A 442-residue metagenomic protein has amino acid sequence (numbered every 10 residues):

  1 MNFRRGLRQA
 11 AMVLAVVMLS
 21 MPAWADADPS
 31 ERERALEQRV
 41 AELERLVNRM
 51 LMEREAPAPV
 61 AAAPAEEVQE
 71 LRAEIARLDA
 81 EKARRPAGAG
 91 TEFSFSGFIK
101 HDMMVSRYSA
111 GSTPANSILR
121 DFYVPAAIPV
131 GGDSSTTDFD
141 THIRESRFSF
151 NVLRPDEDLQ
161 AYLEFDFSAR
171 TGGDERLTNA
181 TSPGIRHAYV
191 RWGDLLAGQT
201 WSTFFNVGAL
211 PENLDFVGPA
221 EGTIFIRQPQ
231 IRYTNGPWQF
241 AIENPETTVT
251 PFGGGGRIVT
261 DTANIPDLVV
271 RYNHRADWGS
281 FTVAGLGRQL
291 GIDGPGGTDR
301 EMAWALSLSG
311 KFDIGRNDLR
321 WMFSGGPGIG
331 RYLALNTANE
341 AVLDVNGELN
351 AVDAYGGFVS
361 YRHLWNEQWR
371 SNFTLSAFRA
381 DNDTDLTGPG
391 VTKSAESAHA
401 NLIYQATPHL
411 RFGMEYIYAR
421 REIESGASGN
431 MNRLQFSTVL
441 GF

Functional and structural regions predicted by a protein language model:
N2-A11: Bacterial N-terminal signal peptides that target proteins for export
A10-S20: Bacterial N-terminal signal peptides
A25-P114: N-terminal periplasmic/intermembrane-space "pro-region" immediately following the signal or transit peptide
P86-D121, P125-V249, T262-I265, V269-R275 (+3 more regions): Outer membrane beta-barrel
S109-T113, E175, A209, T250-F252 (+4 more regions): Outer-membrane beta-barrel and related beta-rich outer-membrane complex signature in Gram-negative bacteria
T137-D140, L177-S182, P219-F225, R257-N264 (+5 more regions): Replace "Gram-negative outer membrane beta-barrel proteins" with "bacterial and organellar outer membrane beta-barrel
A276-T392, E396: Detector for outer-membrane/organellar transmembrane beta-barrel domains, recognizing the amphipathic beta-strand
Y404, N430-F442: Outer-membrane beta-barrel "beta-signal"
